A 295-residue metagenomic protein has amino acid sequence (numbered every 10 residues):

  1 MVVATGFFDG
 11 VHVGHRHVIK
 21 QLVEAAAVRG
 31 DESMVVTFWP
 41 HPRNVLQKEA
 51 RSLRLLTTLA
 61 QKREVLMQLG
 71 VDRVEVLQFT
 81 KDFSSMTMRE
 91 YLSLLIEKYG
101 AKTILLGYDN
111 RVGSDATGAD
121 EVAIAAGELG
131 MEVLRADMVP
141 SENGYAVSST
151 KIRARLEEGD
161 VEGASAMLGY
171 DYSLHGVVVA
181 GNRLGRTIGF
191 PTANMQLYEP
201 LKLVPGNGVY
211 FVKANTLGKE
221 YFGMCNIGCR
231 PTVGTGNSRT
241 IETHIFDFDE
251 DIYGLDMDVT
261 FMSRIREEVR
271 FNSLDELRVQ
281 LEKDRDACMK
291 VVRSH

Functional and structural regions predicted by a protein language model:
M1-L53, T58: N-terminal catalytic cores of NTP/NDP-binding nucleotidyl/phosphoryl-transfer enzymes
H12, L66, I104, A164 (+2 more regions): Residue-level signal for inorganic ion chemistry
G14-V18, T87-M88, T117-G118, S148 (+1 more regions): Residues at alpha-helix caps and immediate loop-helix transition turns in enzyme cores, especially N- and C-cap
H17, Q21, Q61, G163-Y170 (+1 more regions): A non-catalytic, amphipathic alpha-helix used as a structural packing/dimerization or gating element in enzyme scaffolds
E32-M34, D72-R73, E132: Residues at the starts of beta-strands that form the adenosine-phosphate
N44-L129: N-terminal Rossmann-like or analogous alpha/beta NTP/dinucleotide-binding catalytic cores that position adenine
A126-N226: Glycine-rich, Lys/Arg-enriched anion-binding loops that position phosphate/diphosphate groups for phosphoryl
G181-H295: Phosphate/ribose-recognition catalytic cores of enzymes acting on nucleotide-derived substrates
